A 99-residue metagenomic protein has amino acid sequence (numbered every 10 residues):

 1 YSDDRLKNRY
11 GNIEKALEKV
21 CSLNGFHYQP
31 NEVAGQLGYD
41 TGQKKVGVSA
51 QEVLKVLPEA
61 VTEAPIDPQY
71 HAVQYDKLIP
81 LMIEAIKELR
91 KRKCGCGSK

Functional and structural regions predicted by a protein language model:
Y1-Y75, L89-K99: C-terminal intramolecular chaperone/autoprocessing and neck/assembly modules of extracellular spikes and adhesins
L78-L81, E88: Alpha-helical coiled-coil heptad-register detector
